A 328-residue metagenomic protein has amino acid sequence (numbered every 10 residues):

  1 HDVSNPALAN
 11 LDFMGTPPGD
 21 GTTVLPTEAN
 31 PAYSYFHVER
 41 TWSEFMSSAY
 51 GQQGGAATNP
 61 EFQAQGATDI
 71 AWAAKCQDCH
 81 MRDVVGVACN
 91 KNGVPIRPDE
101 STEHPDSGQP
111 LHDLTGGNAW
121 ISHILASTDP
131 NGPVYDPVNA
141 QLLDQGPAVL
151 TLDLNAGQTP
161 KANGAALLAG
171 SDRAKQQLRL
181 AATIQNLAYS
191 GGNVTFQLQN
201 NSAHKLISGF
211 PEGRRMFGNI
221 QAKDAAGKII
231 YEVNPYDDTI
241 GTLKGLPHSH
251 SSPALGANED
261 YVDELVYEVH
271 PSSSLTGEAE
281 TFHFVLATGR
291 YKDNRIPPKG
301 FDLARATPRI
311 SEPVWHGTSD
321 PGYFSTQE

Functional and structural regions predicted by a protein language model:
D2-E328: Primarily the internal scaffold of c-type cytochrome electron-transfer domains, especially repeated/multiheme c-type
